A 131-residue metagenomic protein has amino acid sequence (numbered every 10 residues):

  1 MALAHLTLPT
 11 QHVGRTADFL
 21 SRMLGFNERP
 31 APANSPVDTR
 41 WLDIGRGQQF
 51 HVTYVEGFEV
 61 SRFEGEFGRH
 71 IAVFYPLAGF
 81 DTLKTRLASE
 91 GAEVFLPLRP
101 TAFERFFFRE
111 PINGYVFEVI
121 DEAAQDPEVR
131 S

Functional and structural regions predicted by a protein language model:
A2-Q11, R40-D43, S61-R86, E104-E110: Vicinal oxygen chelate
P9-Q49: Core segments of cupin and vicinal oxygen chelate
R15-D18, R22, D81-S89, E93: Replace "anionic and nucleotidyl ligands
A31-P32, S61-E64, L96-R99: Short histidine-centered beta-strand/loop micro-motifs that create catalytic or ligand/metal-coordination sites
A33-S35, V55-G57, L77, R99-T101: Short beta->alpha connector loops
P36-D38, T53, G57-S61, P127-V129: A short, acidic/glycine-rich surface segment
H51-T53, E118: Conserved beta-strand in the GNAT
K84-T85, S89-S131: Vicinal oxygen chelate
